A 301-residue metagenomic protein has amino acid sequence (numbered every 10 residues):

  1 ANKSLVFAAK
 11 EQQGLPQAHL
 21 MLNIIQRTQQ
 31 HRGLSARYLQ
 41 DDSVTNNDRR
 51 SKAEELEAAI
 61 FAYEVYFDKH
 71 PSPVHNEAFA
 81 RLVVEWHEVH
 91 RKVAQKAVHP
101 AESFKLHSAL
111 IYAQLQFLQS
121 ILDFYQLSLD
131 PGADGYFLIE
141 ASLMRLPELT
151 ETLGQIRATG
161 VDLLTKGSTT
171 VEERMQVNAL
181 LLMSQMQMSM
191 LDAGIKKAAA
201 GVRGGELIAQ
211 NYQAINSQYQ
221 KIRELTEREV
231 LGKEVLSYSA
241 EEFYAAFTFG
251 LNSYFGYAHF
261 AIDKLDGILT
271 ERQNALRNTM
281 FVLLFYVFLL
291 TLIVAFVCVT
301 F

Functional and structural regions predicted by a protein language model:
A1-F301: Hydrophobic alpha-helical segments
